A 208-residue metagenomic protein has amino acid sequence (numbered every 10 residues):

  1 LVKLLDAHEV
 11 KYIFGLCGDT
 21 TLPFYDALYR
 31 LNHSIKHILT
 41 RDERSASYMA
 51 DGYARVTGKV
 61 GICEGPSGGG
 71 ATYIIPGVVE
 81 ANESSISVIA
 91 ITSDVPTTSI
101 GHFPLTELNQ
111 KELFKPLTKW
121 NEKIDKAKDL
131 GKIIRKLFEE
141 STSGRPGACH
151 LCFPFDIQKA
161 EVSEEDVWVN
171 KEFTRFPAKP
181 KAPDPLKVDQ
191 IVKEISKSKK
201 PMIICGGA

Functional and structural regions predicted by a protein language model:
L1-A208: N-terminal alpha/beta PP-like core and its mobile active-site loop of ThDP/TPP-dependent enzymes
